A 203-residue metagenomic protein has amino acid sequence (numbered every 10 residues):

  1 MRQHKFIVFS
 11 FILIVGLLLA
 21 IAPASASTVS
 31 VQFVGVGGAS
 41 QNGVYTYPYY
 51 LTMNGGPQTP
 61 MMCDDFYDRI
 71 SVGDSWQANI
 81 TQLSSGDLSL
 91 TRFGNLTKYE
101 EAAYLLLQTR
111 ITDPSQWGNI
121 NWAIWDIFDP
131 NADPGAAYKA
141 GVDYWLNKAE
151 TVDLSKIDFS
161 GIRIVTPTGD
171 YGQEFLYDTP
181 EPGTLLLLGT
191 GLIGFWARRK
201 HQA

Functional and structural regions predicted by a protein language model:
M1-K5, A24, Y49, M61 (+3 more regions): Generic low-complexity segments that are intrinsically disordered, proline-rich and/or Lys/Arg-biased
R2, F6-T28, G172-I193: Short, threonine-centered small-residue motifs that mark membrane-proximal processing/anchoring sites and TM-junction
I21-S25, A103, R198: Intrinsic disorder/low-complexity segments
S27-D178: Short, surface-exposed polybasic-aromatic patches that bind anionic ligands, especially phosphate groups
F195-A203: C-terminal membrane-anchoring or membrane-association module
